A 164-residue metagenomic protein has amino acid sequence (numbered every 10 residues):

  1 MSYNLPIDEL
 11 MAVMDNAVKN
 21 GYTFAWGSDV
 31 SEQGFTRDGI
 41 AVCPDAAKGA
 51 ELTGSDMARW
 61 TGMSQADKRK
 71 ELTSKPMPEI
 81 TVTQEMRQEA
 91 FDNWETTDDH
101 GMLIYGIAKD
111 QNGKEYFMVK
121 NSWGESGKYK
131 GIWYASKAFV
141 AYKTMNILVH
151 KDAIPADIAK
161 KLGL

Functional and structural regions predicted by a protein language model:
M1-L164: Active-site signature of cysteine proteases
